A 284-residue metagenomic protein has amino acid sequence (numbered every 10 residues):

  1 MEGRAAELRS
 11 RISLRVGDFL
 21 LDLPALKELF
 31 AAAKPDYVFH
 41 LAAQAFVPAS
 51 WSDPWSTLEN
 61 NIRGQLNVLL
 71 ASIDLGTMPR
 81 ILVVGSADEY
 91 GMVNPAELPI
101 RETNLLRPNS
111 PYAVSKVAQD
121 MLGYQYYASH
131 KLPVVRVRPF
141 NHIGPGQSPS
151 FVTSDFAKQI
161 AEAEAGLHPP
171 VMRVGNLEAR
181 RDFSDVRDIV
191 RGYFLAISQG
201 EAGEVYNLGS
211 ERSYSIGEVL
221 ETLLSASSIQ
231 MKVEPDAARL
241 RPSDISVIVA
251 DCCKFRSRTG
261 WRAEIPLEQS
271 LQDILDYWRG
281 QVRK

Functional and structural regions predicted by a protein language model:
M1-H142, I216, I265: N-terminal Rossmann-like NAD(P)+-binding domain of SDR-like oxidoreductases, especially those catalyzing
R11-S13, P133-V135, R173, E204 (+1 more regions): Conserved beta-strand segments of alpha/beta enzyme cores
L21, S52, N60-R63, T103 (+8 more regions): Residue-level signal for the nucleotide or nucleotide-sugar donor/cofactor binding architecture
D53, A71, L75, Q159-G166 (+4 more regions): Generic structural signal for alpha-helix termini and adjacent loop/cap motifs
V93-P99, M121-D182, V186-I197, E211-S213 (+1 more regions): NAD(P)-dependent short-chain dehydrogenase/reductase
F156, Q199-L240, C252: Mid/C-terminal beta-alpha module of Rossmann-like enzyme folds, strongest in SDR-family dehydrogenases/epimerases
I189, Y193, L208, V219 (+2 more regions): Non-catalytic, hydrophobic alpha-helical segments
L267-K284: Amphipathic terminal alpha-helices
